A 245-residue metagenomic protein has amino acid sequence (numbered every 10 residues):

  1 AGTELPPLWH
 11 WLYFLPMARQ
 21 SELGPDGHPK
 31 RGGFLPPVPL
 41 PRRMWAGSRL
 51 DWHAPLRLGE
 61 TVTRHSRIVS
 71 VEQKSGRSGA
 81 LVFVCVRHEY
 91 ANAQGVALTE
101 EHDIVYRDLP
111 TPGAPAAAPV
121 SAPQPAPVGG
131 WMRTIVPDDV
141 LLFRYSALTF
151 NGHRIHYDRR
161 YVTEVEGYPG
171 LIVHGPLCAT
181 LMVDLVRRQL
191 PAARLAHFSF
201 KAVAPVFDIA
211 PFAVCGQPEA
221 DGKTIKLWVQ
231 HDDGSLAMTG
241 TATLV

Functional and structural regions predicted by a protein language model:
A1-P16, A93, I104-V173, R187: Catalytic strand-loop segment that frames the active site of acyl-thioester-processing enzymes
A1-T61: Hydrophobic, proline/glycine-rich low-complexity stretches
W11-Y13, R43-W45, Y145, I155 (+3 more regions): Long, contiguous hydrophobic alpha-helical segments, chiefly transmembrane helices and signal peptides
P37, A46-G47, W52, L58 (+6 more regions): Generic structural "secondary-structure junction" signal
W45-P137, P205-I209, A213-V245: HotDog/MaoC-like acyl-thioester-processing domains
V162-D221, K226-G234, T239-T241: Catalytic-pocket segment enriched in acidic/His residues
